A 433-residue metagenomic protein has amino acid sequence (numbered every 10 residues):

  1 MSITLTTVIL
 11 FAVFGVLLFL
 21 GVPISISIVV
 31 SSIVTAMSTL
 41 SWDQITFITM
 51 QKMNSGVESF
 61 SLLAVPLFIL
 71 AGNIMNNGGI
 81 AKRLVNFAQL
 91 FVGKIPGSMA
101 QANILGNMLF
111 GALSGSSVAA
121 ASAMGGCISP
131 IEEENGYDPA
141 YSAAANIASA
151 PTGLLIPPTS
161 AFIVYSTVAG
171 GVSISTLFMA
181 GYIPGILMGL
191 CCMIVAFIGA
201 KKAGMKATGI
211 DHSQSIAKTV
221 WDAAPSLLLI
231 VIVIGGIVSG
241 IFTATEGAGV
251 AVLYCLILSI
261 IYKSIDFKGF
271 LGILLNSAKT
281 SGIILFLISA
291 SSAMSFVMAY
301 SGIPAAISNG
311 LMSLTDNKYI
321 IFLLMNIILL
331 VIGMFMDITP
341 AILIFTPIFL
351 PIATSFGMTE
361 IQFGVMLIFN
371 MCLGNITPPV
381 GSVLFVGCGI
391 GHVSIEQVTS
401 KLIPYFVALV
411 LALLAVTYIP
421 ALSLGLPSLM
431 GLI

Functional and structural regions predicted by a protein language model:
M1-I433: Alpha-helical transmembrane segments of multi-pass membrane transport proteins
